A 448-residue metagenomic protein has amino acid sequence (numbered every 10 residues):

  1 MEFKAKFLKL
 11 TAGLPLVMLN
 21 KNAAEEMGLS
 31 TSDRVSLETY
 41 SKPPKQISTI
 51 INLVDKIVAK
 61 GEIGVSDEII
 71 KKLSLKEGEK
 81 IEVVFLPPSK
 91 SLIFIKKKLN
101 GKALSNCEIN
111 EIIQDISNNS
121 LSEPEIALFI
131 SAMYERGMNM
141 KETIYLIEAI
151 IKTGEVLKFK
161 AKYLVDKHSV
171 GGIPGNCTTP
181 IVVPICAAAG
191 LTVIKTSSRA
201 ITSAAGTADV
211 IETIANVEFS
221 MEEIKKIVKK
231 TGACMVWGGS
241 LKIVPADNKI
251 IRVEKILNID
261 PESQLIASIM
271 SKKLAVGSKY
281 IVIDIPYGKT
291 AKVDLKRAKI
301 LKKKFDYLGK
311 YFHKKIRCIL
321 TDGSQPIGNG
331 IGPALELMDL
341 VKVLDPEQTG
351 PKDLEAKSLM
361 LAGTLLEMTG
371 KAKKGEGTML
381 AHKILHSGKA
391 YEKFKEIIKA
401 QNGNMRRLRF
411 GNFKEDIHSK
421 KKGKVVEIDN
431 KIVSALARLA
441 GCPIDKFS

Functional and structural regions predicted by a protein language model:
M1-N100: Long, compositionally biased stretches
L86-P174, T213-I214, K393-A400: Acidic, glycine/proline-rich low-complexity segments that act as flexible tails and inter-domain linkers
G101-N106, E111, I116, V156-K158 (+2 more regions): Well-ordered secondary-structure scaffolds
I130-Y134, K167-H168, T207-V210, P245-K255 (+3 more regions): Active-site-proximal beta-alpha loop/turn segments in soluble metabolic enzymes
L164-A187, L191-S203: Glycine/serine-rich anion-binding loops at beta->alpha junctions that coordinate negatively charged ligand groups
P180-T192, K272-G277, F312, M368: Alpha-helix C-terminal capping segments
V210-C234, K303-G309, H313: A glycine-rich helix N-cap at a beta->alpha junction
K229-Y280: Phosphate/diphosphate-binding glycine-rich loops and adjacent basic-rich segments that engage nucleotide
